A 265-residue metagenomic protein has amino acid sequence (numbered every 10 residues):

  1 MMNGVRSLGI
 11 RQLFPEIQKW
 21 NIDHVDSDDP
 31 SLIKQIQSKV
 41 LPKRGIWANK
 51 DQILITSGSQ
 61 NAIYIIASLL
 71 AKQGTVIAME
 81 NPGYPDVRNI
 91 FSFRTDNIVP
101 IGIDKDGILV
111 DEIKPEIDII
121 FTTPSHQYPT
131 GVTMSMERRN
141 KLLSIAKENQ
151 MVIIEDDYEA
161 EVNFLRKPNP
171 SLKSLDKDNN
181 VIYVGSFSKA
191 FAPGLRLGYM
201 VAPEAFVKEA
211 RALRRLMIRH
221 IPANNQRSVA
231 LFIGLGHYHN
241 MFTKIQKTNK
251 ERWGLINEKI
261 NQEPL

Functional and structural regions predicted by a protein language model:
M1-E16, K114: Conserved N-terminal helix/loop that builds the PLP phosphate-binding region of the aspartate aminotransferase-like
M2-N3, P30-K34, R88, A223-Q226 (+1 more regions): Short, surface-exposed alpha-helical segments at coil->helix boundaries
R6, I10, Q37-L41, F121 (+2 more regions): Amphipathic, well-packed alpha-helical segments that form the structural scaffold of globular domains
G9-Q12, D176, F232-G236: Hydrophobic residues in alpha-helical segments
F14-Q150, I154, E161-V162, K167-D178 (+1 more regions): Conserved core of the PLP fold type I
T130, Y158, P168-S171, F187 (+2 more regions): Glycine-rich, flexible loop/turn motifs
V181-E263: PLP-dependent aminotransferase class I/II
